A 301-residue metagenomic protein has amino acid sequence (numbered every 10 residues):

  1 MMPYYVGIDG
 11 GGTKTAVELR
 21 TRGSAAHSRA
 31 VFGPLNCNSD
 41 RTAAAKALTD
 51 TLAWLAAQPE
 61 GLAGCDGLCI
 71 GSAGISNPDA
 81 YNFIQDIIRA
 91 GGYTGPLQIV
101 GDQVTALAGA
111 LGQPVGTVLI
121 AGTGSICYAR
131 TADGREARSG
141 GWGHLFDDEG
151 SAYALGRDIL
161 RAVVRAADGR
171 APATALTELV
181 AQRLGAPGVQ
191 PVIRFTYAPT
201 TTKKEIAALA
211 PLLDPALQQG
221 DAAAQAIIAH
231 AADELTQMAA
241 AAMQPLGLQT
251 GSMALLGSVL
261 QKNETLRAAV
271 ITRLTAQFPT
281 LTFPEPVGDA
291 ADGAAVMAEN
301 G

Functional and structural regions predicted by a protein language model:
M1-C65, R89-A90, G109-V115, R161-G301: ATP-binding/phosphotransfer module of carbohydrate and carboxylate kinases, centering on a glycine-rich
P3, G7-I8, G67-I70, V118-I120 (+3 more regions): Short glycine- and Lys/Arg-enriched binding-loop motifs that mark or flank ligand-binding interfaces
G67-A73, G124-C127, T131-E136, T177-I193: Short N-terminal signal/transit or membrane-insertion segments and the immediately adjacent low-complexity/disordered
C69-I75, A121-T123, S252-K262: Glycine-rich beta-strand-to-loop/alpha-helix junction loops that act as flexible
G71, Q98-D102, P284-P286: Structural motif
I75-A173: Phosphate-binding/catalytic loop of phosphoryl-transfer enzymes
